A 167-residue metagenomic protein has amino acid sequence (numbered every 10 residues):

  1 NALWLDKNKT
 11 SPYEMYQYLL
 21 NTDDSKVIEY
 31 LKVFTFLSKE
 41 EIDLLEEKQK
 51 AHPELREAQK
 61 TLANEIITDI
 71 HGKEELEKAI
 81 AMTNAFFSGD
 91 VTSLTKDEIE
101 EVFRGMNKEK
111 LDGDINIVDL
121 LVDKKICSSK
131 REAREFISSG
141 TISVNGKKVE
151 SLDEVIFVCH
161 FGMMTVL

Functional and structural regions predicted by a protein language model:
N1-L167: Conserved nucleotide- and phosphate/pyrophosphate-binding catalytic cores in adenylate/nucleotidyl-handling enzymes
